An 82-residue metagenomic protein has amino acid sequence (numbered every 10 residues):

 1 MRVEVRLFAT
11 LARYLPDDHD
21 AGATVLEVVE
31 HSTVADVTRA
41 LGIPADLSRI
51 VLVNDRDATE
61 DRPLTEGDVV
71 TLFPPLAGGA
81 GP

Functional and structural regions predicted by a protein language model:
M1-P82: Ubiquitin-like/PB1-type beta-grasp interaction modules and other compact soluble beta-rich domains
